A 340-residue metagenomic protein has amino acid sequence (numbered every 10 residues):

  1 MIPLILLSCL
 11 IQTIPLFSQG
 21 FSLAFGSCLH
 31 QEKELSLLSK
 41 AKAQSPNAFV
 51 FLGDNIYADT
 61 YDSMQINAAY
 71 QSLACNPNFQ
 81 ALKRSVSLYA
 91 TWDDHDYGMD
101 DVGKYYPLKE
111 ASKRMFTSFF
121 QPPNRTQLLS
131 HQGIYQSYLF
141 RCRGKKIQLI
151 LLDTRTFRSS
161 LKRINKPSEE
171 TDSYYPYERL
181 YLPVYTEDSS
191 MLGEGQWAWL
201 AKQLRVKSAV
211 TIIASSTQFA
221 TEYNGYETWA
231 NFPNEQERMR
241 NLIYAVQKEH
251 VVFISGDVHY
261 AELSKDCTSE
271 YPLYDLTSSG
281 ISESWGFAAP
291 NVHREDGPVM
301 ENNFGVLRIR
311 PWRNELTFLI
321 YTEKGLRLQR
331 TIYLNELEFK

Functional and structural regions predicted by a protein language model:
M1-Q19, I243: Bacterial Sec-dependent N-terminal signal peptides
F17-K340: Metal-dependent phosphoester/phosphodiester hydrolase catalytic core
